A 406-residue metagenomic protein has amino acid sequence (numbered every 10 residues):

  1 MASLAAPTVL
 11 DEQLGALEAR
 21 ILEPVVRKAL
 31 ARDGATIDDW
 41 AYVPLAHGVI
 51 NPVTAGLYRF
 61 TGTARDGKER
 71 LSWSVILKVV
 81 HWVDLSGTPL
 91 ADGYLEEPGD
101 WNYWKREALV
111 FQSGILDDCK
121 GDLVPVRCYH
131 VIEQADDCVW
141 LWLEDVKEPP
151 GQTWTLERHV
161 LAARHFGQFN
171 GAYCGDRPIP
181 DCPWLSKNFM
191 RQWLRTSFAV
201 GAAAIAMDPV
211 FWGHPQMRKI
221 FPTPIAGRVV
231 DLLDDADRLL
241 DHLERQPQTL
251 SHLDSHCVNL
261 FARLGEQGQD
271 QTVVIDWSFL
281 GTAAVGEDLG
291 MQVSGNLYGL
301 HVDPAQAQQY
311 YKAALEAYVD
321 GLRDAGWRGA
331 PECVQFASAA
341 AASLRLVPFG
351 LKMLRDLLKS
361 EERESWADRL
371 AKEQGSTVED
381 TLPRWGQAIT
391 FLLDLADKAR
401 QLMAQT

Functional and structural regions predicted by a protein language model:
A2, D145-H252, F261-G268, S365-T377 (+1 more regions): ATP-dependent phospho-/nucleotidyl transfer catalytic cores
A2-P44: Juxta-kinase regulatory segment immediately upstream of eukaryotic protein kinase catalytic domains
D38-I50, Y129-V131, R238-L239: Short amphipathic beta-strand and strand-loop transition segments with alternating hydrophobic
V49-E69, I76, D234-E287: Active-site acidic catalytic loop and adjacent metal/ATP-binding pocket of ATP-dependent phosphoryl transfer enzymes
T54-A203, A283-G286: Conserved ATP-binding subdomain of kinase catalytic cores across diverse folds
L109, F279, G286-W327, L344-R363: Active-site activation/catalytic loop segments of kinase-like enzymes and analogous catalytic loops in related
W327-L344: All-alpha amphipathic helical-bundle segments outside canonical DNA-binding/catalytic cores that form hydrophobic
A340-T406: ATP/Mg2+ or Mg2+-diphosphate-binding catalytic cores that bind nucleotide phosphates or diphosphates via glycine-rich
